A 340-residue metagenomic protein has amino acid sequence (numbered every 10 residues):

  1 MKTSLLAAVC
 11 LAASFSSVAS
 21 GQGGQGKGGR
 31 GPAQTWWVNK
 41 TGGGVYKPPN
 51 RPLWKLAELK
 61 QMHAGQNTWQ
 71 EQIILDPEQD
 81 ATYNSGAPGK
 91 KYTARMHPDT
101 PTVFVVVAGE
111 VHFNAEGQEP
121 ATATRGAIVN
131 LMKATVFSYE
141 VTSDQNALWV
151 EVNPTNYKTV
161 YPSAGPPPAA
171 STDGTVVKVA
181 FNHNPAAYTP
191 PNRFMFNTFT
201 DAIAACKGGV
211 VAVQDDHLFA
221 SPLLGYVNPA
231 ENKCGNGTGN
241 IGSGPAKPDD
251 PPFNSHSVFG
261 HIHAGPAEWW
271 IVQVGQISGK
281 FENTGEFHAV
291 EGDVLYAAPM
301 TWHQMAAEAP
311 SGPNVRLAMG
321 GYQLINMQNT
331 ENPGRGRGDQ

Functional and structural regions predicted by a protein language model:
M1-L6: Bacterial N-terminal signal peptides that target proteins for export
A7-S14: Bacterial N-terminal signal peptides
A19-G21: Boundary at the C-terminal end of the N-terminal hydrophobic targeting segment
G23-D80, T93-A94, V160-K247, P252 (+2 more regions): A short, N-terminal "cap"/entry segment at the start of jelly-roll beta-barrel domains of the cupin/DSBH fold
S85-G86, M96-F113, S243, I262-G279: Short, conserved beta-strand element in jelly-roll/cupin
T93-A94, F113-N114, L131, V136-D144 (+5 more regions): Short beta-strand His + acidic residue motifs that chelate non-heme Fe in jelly-roll/DSBH and cupin folds
G117-A134, N283-P299: Short acidic-glycine-tyrosine-enriched beta hairpin
N130, D144-Y161, Y296, S311-T330: A short hydrophobic beta-strand segment most commonly corresponding to one strand of the jelly-roll/cupin
